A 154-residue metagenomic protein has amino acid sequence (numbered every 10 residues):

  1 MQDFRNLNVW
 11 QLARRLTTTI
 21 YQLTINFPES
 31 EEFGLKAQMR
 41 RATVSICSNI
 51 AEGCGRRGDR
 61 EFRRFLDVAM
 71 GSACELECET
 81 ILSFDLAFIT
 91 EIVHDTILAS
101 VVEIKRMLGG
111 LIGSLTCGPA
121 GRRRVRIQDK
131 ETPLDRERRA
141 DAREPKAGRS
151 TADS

Functional and structural regions predicted by a protein language model:
M1-S154: Short, C-terminally biased terminal segments at protein or domain edges
